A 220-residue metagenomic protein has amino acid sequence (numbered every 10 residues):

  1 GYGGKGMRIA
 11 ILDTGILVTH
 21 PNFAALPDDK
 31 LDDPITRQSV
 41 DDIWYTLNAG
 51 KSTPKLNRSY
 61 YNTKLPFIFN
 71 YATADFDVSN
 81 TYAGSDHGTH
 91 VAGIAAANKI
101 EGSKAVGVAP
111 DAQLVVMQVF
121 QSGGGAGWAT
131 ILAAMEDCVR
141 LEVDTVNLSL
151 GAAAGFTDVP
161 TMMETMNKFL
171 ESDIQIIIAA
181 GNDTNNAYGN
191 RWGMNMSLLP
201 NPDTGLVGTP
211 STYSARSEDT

Functional and structural regions predicted by a protein language model:
G1-W128, L141-D144, L170-D173, N186-Y188 (+1 more regions): Subtilisin-like serine protease catalytic core
T81, G151-T220: Substrate-binding/specificity loop regions of serine endopeptidase catalytic domains, predominantly subtilases
A126-A129, T157-V159: Short, solvent-exposed loop/turn segments at secondary-structure boundaries
A129-A134, Y213: Alpha-helical scaffolding within the catalytic cores of extracellular/periplasmic polymer-degrading hydrolases
A133-E142: Short, well-structured alpha-helical segments in soluble
